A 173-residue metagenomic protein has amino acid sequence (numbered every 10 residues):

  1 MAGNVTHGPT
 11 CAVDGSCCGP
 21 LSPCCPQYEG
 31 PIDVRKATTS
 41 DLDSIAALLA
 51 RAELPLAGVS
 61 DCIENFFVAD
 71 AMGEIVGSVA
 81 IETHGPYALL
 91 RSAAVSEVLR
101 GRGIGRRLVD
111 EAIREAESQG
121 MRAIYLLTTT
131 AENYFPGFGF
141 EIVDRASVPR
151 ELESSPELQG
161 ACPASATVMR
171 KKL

Functional and structural regions predicted by a protein language model:
A2-P26, E153-L158: Cysteine-cluster motifs in flexible loop/terminal segments that predominantly coordinate metals
C17-G58, D70, A166-V168, K172-L173: Short amphipathic alpha-helix that is part of the acyltransferase structural core
V68, E74-E82, Y87-A94: Conserved beta-strand in the GNAT
A93-R100, T130: A short, internal acetyl-CoA/4′-phosphopantetheine-binding micro-motif in the GNAT/acyltransferase core
G101-R114, L126: Conserved acetyl-CoA-binding loop-helix of GNAT-fold acetyltransferases
T129-E157: Conserved active-site alpha-helix within GNAT-family acetyltransferase domains
